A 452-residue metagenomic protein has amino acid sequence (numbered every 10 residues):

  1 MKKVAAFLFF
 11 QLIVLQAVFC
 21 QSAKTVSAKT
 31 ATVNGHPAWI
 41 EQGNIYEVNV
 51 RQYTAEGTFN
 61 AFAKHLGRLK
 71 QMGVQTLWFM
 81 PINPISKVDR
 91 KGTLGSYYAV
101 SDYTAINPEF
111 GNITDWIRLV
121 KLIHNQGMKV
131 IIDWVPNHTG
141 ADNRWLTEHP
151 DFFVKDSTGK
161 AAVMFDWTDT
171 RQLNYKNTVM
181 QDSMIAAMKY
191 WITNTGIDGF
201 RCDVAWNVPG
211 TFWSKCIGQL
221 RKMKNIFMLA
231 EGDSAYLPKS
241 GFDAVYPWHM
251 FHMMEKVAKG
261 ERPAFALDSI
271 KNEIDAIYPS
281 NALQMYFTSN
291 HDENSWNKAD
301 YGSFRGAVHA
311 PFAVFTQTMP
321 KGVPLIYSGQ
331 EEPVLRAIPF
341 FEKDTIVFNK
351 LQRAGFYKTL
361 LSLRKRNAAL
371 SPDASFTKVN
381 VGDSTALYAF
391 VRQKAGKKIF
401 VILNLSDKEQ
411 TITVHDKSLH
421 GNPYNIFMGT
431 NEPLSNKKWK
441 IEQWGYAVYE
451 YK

Functional and structural regions predicted by a protein language model:
M1-T25: Bacterial Sec-dependent N-terminal signal peptides
C20-Q42, Y46-W78, P84, I117 (+4 more regions): Carbohydrate-interacting/catalytic domains
K24-K29, V33, T193, D203-F287 (+7 more regions): Active-site-proximal helices and loops of the catalytic beta/alpha 8
V26-Y46, R51-Q75, P81-T195, W213-K222 (+1 more regions): Substrate-binding/active-site clefts of carbohydrate-active enzymes
V74, G196-I197, F242, K321: A structural motif
W78-G92, D133-D142, D203-P209, G232-Y236 (+2 more regions): Short, solvent-exposed turn/loop segments enriched in Gly/Ser/Thr/Pro and often Arg
I131-I132, R201, L229, F287-T288 (+2 more regions): Generic enzyme active-site microenvironment
P279-F304: Active-site clefts of carbohydrate-active enzymes
